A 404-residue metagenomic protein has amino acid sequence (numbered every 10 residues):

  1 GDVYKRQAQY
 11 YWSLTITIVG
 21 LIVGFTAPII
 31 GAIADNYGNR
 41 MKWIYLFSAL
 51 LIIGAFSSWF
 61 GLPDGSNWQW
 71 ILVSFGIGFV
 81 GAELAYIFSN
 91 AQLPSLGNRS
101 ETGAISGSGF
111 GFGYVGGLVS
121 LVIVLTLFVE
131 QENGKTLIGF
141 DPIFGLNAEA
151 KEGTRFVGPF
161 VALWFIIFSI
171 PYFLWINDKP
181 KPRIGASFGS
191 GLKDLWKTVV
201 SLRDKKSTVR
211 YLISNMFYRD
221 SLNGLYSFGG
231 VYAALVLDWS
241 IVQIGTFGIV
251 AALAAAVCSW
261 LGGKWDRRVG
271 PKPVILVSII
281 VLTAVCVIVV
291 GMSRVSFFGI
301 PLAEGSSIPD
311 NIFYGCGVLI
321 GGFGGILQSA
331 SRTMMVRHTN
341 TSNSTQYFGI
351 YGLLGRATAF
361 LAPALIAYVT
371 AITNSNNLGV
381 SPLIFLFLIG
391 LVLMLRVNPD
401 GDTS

Functional and structural regions predicted by a protein language model:
V3-Y4: Short, small-residue-biased leader/transition segments that mark boundaries at the very start of proteins
T26-N39, C258-P271, T370: Helix-to-loop junctions at the C-terminal end of transmembrane segments in multipass secondary transporters
A34-S48, R267-L282: Cytoplasmic membrane-interface "Motif A"-like loop-to-helix N-cap segments of 12-TM Major Facilitator Superfamily
S48-G65, V281-S306: C-terminal ends and interior cores of transmembrane alpha-helices in multi-pass membrane transporters/permeases
G54, S66-A85, P301-I326: Hydrophobic core of transmembrane alpha-helices in multi-pass small-molecule transporters, especially MFS/SLC-type
F128-A162, S307-I308, Y368-F387: A membrane-interface helix-boundary motif in multi-pass transporters
I167-L174, M292, V380-S404: Multi-pass alpha-helical transporter architecture, strongest for 12-TM Major Facilitator/SLC carriers used
N177-L212: Juxtamembrane intracellular "pre-TM" segments in multi-pass secondary transporters
